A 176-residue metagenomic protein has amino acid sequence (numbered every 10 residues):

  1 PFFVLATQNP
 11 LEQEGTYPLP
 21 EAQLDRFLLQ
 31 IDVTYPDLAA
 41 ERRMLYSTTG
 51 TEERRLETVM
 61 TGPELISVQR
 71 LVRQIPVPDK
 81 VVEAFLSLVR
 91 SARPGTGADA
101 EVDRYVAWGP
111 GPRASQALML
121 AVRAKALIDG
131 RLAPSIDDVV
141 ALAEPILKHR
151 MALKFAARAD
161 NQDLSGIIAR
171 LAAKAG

Functional and structural regions predicted by a protein language model:
P1-I75, R123-K125: Canonical AAA+ ATPase core
L5, D25, R42, D79-E83 (+3 more regions): Non-catalytic, well-ordered alpha-helical scaffold segments
L19, A40, M60, K80 (+3 more regions): Alpha-helix N-cap and coil->helix boundary residues
L19-E21, E57, V77, A107 (+1 more regions): Replace "in large, NTP-powered and nucleic-acid-processing enzymes" with "in large, NTP-powered factors and other
M44-L45, F85, L142-L147: Short alpha-helical scaffolding segments that buttress acidic/His motifs in well-ordered protein cores
R55-S115: Conserved AAA+ ATPase small/helical "lid" subdomain
P94-G176: C-terminal engagement/docking regions of AAA+ P-loop ATPases
